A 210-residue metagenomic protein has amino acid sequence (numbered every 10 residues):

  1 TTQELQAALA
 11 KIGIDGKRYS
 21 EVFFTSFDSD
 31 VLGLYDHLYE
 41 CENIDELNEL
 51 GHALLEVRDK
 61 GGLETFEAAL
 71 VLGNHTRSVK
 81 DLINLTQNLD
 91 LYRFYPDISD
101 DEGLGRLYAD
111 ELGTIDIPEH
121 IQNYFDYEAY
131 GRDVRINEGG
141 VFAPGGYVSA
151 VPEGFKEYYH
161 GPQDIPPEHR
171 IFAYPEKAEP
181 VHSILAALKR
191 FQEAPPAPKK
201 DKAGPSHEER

Functional and structural regions predicted by a protein language model:
L5-N123, S149-V181: Mixed-charge (acidic/basic) macromolecular-recognition segments
V22, G146, E208: A broad, low-specificity signal marking well-ordered, structured residues that form hydrophobic/aromatic
A109, G113-A143: Amphipathic alpha-helical packing elements
D126, V181-R210: Non-Sec secretion/translocation targeting segments of pathogen effectors
F142, V148, E157, G161 (+3 more regions): Short amphipathic alpha-helical "recognition" segments used for binding
